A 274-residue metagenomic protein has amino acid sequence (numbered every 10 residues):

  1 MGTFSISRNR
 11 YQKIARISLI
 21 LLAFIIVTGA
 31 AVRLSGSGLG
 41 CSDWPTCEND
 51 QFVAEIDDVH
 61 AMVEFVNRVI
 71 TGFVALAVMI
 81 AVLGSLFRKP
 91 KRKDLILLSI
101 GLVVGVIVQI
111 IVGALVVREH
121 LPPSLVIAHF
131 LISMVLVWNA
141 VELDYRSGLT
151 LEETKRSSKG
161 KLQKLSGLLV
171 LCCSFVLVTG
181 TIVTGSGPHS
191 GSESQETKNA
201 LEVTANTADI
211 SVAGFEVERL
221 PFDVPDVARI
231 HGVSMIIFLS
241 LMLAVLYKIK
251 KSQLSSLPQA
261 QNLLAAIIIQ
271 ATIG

Functional and structural regions predicted by a protein language model:
M1-G274: Polytopic transmembrane helical bundles with strong interfacial aromatic enrichment
